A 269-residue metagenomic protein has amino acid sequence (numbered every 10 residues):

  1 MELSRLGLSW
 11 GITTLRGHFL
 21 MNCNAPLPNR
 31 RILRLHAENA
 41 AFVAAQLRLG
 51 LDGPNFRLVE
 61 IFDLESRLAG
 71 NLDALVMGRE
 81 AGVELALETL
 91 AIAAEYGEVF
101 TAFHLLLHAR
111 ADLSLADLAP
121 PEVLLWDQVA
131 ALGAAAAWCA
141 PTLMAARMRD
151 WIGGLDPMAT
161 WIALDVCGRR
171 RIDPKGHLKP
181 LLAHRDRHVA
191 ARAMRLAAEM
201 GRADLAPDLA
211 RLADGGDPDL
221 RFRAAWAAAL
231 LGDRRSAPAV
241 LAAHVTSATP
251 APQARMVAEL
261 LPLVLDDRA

Functional and structural regions predicted by a protein language model:
T14-L115, A119-D127, A137-M144, R170-D173: N-terminal alpha-helical scaffold/docking segments in eukaryotic complex subunits
L58-M77, F100-A109, Q128-P141, M158-I172 (+4 more regions): Structural detector for internal amphipathic alpha-helices that build alpha-solenoid repeat scaffolds
R79-L90, A111-E122, P141-G153, R171-A183 (+3 more regions): Amphipathic alpha-helical scaffolding segments comprising HEAT/armadillo-like alpha-solenoid repeats
A94-E95, L124-Q128, L155-D156, R185-R187 (+2 more regions): Short inter-helical turns and helix N-cap capping residues of alpha-solenoid HEAT/ARM repeat scaffolds
